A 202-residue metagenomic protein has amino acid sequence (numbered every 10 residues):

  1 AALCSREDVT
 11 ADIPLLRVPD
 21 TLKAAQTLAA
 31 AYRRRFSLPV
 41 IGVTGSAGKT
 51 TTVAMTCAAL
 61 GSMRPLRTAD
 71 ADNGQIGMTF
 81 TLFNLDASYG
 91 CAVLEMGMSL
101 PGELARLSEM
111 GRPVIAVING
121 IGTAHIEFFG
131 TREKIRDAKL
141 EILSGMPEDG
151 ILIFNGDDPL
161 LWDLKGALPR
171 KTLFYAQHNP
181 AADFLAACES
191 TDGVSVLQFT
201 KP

Functional and structural regions predicted by a protein language model:
A1, S5-D12, V117-P202: Acidic, Mg2+-coordinating active-site environments of NTP-dependent enzymes
A1-G42, T51-A58, F83: Short, basic phosphate-binding NTP loop
L3-C4, R17-V18, L66-D70, L94 (+1 more regions): General beta-strand structural signal in soluble alpha/beta enzymes
L15-R17, V40, P65-R67, T172-F174: Conserved beta-strand scaffold positions in the cores of enzyme catalytic domains, especially in NTP/NDP-utilizing
D20-K23, L28, A71-N73, G120-T123 (+1 more regions): Short, acidic/turn-prone active-site loops that include or flank metal/cofactor- and phosphate-binding residues
A25-A29, V53, Q75-M78, L104 (+2 more regions): A general structural signal for well-ordered alpha-helical segments in protein cores
A31, R35-F36, A59-E141, E148: ATP-dependent carboxylate-amine ligase catalytic core
A47-T51, M98: Residue-level detector of alpha-helix initiation sites
